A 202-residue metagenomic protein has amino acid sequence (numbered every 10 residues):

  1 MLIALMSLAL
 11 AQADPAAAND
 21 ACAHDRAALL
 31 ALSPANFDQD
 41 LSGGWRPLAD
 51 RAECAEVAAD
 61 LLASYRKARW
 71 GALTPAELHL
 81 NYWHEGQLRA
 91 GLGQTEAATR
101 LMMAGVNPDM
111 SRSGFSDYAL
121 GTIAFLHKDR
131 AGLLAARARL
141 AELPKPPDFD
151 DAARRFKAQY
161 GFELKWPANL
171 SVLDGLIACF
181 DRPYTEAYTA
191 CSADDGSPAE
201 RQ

Functional and structural regions predicted by a protein language model:
L2-A11: Sec-dependent N-terminal signal peptides
A13-L80, L140-Q202: N-terminal alpha-helical interaction modules that lie
C54-A58, A97-T99, R130-A136: Solenoid-repeat scaffolds in large eukaryotic assemblies
A68, R89-L92: Ser/Thr/Asn(+Pro)-rich, low-complexity disordered segments
A76-E77, S111-S116: Residue signature of alpha-solenoid helical repeat architecture, marking inter-repeat boundaries and helix-start
W83-H84, L88, D117-L126: "A position-specific structural signal for the A-helix of alpha-solenoid helical repeats
M102-P108, G121, R130-D148: TPR/TPR-like (Sel1-like) alpha-helical repeat modules
